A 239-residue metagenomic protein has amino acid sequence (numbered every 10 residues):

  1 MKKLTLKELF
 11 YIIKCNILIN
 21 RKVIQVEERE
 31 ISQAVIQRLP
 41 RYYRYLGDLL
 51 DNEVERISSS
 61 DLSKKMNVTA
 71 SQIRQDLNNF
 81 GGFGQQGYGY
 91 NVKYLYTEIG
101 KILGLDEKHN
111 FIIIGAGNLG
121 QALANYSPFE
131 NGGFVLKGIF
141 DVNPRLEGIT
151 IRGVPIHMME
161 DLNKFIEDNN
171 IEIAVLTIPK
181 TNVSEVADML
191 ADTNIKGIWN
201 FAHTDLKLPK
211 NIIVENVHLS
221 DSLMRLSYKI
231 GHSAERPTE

Functional and structural regions predicted by a protein language model:
K2-E55: Extreme N-terminal segment that seeds HTH/winged-HTH DNA-binding domains in transcriptional regulators
G47-L50, R152-E239: Phosphate-bearing ligand-interacting subdomains that bind or position ATP/ADP/UDP/GDP/NAD(P) or nucleotide-linked
R56, S60, K65-K108: HTH-adjacent hinge/linker in prokaryotic transcriptional regulators
A116: Glycine-rich Rossmann-fold phosphate-binding loop(s) that bind the pyrophosphate of adenine dinucleotide cofactors
L119: Hydrophobic/small residue at the entry helix of a nucleotide-binding pocket
G132-R152: NAD(P)-binding Rossmann-fold cofactor-contacting core
